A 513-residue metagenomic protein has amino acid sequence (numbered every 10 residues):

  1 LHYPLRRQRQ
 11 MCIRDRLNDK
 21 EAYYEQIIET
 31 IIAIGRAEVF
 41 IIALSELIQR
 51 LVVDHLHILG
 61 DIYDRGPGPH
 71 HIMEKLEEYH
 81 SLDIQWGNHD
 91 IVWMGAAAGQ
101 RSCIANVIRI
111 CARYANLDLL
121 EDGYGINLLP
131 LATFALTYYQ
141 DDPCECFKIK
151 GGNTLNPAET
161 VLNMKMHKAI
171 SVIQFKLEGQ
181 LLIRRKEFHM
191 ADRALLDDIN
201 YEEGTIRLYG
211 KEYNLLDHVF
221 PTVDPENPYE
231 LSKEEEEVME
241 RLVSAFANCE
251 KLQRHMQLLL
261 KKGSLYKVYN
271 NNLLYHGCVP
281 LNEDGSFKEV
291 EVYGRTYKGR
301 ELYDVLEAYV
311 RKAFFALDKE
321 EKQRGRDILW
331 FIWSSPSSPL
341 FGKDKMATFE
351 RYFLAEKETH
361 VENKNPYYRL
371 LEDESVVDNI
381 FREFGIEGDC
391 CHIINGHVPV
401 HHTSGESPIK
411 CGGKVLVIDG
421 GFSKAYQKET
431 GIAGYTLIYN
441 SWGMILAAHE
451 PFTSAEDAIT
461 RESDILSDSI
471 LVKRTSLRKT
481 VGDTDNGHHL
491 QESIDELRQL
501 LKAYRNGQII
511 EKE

Functional and structural regions predicted by a protein language model:
H2-R9, I13: Single conserved hydrophobic/aromatic residue that forms the stacking wall/gate of nucleotide- or nucleobase-binding
R16, I91-A158, L162, S454: Extended charged low-complexity segments that act as oligomerization/scaffolding linkers
T30-R50: Conserved helicase/translocase P-loop NTPase motor core
I48, D54-H57, D64, N227-Y269: Extended, Lys/Arg-enriched charged tracts that mediate electrostatic binding to polyanionic substrates
G60-Y63, G68, H89-D90, G277-V279 (+2 more regions): Active-site metal-binding loops of divalent metal-dependent hydrolases
E74-E77, D83-I84, Q100-A112, K288-Y297 (+2 more regions): Conserved beta-sheet core of the metallophosphoesterase superfamily
Y269, V279-L371: Long, K/E/R/D-enriched contiguous segments that form extended
F353-L370, S375, E429, T436-L437 (+1 more regions): Long, C-terminal catalytic modules of enzymes
